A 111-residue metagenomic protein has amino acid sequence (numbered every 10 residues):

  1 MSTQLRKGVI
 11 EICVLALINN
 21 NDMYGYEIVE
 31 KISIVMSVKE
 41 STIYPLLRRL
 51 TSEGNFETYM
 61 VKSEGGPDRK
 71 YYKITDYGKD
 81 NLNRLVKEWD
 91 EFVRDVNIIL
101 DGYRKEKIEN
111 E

Functional and structural regions predicted by a protein language model:
S2-Y44, V61: N-terminal helix-turn-helix DNA-binding core of bacterial DNA-binding proteins
Y44-L50: Short, hydrophobic-biased segments on the C-terminal half of alpha helices that form "recognition helices"
G54: Glycine-centered, phosphate/nucleic-acid-interacting loop/turn motifs that mediate DNA/RNA or nucleotide
T58: Short beta-strand "wing" residues that participate in macromolecule-binding interfaces
S63-E64, D68-V86: Basic, amphipathic "hinge/linker" alpha-helix immediately C-terminal to the N-terminal HTH DNA-binding motif
D80-E111: Amphipathic alpha-helical dimerization/coiled-coil segments that flank or bridge DNA-binding/regulatory modules
